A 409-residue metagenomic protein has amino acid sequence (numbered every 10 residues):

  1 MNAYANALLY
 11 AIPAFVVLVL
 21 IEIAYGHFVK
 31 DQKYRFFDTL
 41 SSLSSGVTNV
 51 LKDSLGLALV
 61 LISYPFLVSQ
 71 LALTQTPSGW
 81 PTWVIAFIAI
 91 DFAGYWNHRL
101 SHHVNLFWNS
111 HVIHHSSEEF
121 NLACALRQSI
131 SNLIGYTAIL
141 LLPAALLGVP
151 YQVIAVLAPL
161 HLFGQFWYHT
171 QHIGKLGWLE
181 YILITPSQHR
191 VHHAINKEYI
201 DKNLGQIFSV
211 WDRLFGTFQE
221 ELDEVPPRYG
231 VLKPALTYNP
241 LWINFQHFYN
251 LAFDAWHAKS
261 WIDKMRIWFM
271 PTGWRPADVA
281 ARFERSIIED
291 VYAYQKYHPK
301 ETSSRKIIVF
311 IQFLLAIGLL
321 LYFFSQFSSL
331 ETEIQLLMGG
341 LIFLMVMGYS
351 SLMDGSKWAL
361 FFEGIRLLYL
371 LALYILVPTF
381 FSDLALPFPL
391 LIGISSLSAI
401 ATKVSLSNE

Functional and structural regions predicted by a protein language model:
M1-F15: Hydrophobic transmembrane alpha-helical segments in integral membrane proteins
N2-N6, G56-Q75, A138-I154, A158 (+2 more regions): Juxtamembrane "helix exit" motif at the C-terminal ends of alpha-helical transmembrane segments in multi-pass membrane
L8, E119-C124, W167-V309, W358 (+2 more regions): Cytosolic/stromal cytosol-facing helical appendages immediately following the last transmembrane segment
Y10, K33-V50, P81, T332-G340: Loop-to-helix transition at the N-terminal end of transmembrane alpha-helices
V16-A24, I88-H103, L162-G174, T185-V191 (+2 more regions): Transmembrane alpha-helical segments that form the membrane-embedded catalytic/substrate-channel core of multi-pass
L20-L40: Membrane-interface helix-loop junction between the first two transmembrane segments
V47-L59, S78-L241: Membrane-embedded catalytic scaffold of the fatty acid hydroxylase/desaturase
Y297-L384, F388-S407: Substrate-recognition/cap regions that form aromatic- and gly/pro-loop-enriched pockets for small-molecule ligands
